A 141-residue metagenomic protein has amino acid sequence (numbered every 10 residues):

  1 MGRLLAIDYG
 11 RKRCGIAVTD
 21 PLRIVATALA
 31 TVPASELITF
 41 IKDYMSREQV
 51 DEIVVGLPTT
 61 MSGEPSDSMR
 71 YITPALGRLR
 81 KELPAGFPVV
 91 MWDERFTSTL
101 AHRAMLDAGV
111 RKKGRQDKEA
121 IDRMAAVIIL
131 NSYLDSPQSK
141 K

Functional and structural regions predicted by a protein language model:
G2-I7, R11-K12, A17-K141: Phosphate- and other anionic-substrate recognition elements at nucleic-acid/protein interfaces
